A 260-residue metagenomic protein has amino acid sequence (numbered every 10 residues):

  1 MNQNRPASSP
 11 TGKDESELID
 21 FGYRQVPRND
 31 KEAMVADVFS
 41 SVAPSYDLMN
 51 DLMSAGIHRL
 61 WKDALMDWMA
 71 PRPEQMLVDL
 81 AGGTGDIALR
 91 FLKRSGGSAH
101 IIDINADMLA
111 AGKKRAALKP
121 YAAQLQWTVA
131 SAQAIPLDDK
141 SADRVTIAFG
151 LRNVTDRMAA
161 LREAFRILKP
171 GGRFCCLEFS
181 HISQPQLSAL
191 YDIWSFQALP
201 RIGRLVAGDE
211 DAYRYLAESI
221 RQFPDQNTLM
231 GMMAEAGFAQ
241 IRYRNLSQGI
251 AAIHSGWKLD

Functional and structural regions predicted by a protein language model:
M1-D37: N-terminal auxiliary segments of SAM/dcSAM-dependent transferases
S41, S45-L48, L52-M76, R90: Conserved alpha-helix/loop element of class I SAM-dependent methyltransferases that forms part of the SAM/SAH-binding
M76-A134: Class I SAM-dependent methyltransferase SAM/SAH-binding core
Q133-R144: A short acidic, Gly/Pro-enriched loop at the edge of an enzyme's catalytic core that lines a small-molecule cofactor
D143-R157, S180: A short SAM/SAH-binding and catalytic strip from SAM-dependent methyltransferases
M158-R173: A short glycine-rich, Lys/Arg-flanked "PGG" loop and its adjoining helix->strand segment in the class I
R173-G203: Conserved class I S-adenosyl-L-methionine
M230, A236-D260: Core SAM-dependent methyltransferase catalytic element
